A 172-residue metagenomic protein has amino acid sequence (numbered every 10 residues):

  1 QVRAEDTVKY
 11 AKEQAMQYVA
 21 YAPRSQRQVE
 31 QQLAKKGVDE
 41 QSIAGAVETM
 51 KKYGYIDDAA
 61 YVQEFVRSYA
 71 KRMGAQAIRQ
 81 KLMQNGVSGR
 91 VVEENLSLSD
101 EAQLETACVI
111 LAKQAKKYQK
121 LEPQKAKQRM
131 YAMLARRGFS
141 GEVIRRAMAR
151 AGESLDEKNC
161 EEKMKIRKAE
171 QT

Functional and structural regions predicted by a protein language model:
Q1-T172: An alpha-helical, amphipathic repeat domain used for nucleic-acid recognition, typified by the mTERF helical solenoid
